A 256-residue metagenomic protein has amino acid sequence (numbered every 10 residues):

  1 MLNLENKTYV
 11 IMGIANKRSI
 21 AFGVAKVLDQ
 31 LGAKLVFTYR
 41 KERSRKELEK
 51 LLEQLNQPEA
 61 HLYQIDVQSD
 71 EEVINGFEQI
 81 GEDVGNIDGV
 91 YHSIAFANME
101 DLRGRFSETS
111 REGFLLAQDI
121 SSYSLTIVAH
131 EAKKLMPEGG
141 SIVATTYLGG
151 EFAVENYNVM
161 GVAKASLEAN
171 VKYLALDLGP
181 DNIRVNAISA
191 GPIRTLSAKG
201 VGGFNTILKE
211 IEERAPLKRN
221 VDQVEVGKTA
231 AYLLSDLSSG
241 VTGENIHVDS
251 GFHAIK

Functional and structural regions predicted by a protein language model:
L2-T38: Canonical Rossmann dinucleotide-binding motif of NAD(H)/NADP(H)-dependent dehydrogenases/reductases, specifically
G13-F22, K26, A95-K134, E138-P180 (+3 more regions): Catalytic loop of short-chain dehydrogenase/reductase
E49-K50, P180, A190-P216, I255-K256: A glycine/serine/threonine-rich, flexible loop-to-helix segment that serves as the NAD(P) cofactor-binding "lid"
Y63-I65, S69-I74, E78, E82-D83 (+4 more regions): Conserved mid-core segment of classical short-chain dehydrogenase/reductases
G179, R184, V241-G243: Short, small/polar-rich loop/turn modules that mediate ligand/substrate recognition or access, typified
R184-R194, L234, H247-D249: Conserved SDR Rossmann-fold cofactor-binding beta-strand/turn motif
A215-V226, L237: A conserved structural motif in NAD(P)-dependent oxidoreductases
A231, T242-K256: Short C-terminal tail/terminal secondary-structure segment of NAD(P)H-dependent dehydrogenase/reductase domains
